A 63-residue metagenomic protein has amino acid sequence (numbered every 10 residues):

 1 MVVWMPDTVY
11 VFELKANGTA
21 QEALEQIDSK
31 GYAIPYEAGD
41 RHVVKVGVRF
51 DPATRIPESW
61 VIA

Functional and structural regions predicted by a protein language model:
M1-A16, K30: Conserved catalytic cores of phosphodiester-cleaving nucleases, focusing on short active-site segments
D7, Q26-G31, D40-H42: Short amphipathic alpha-helical surface micro-motifs
Y10, G18-Q21, A53-I56: Flexible loop/turn segments at secondary-structure boundaries
A16-A33: Mg2+/Mn2+-dependent nuclease catalytic core
P35, G39-A63: Domain-level recognition of nuclease-like catalytic cores that cleave nucleotide substrates
